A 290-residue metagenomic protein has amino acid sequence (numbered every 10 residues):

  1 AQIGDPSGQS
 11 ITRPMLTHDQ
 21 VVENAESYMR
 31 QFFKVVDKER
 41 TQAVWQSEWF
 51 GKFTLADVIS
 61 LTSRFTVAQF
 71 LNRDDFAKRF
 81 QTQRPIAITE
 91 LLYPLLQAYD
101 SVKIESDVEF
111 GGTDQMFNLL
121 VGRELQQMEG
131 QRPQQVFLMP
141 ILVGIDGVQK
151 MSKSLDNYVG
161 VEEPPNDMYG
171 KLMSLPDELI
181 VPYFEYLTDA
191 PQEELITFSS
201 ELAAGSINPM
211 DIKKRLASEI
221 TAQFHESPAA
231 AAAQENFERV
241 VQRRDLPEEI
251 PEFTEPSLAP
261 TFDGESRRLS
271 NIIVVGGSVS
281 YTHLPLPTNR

Functional and structural regions predicted by a protein language model:
A1-M15: N-terminal, positively charged nucleic-acid-binding surface of large information/translation enzymes
I3, F110-G111, G147, L155: Short glycine-rich loop/turn motifs that provide flexible caps or phosphate-binding loops at active sites
I3, F76, F80, M151 (+1 more regions): Short clusters of hydrophobic/aromatic residues that line enzyme substrate/ligand-binding pockets
G4-G8, F53-I59, G147-M151: Short acidic, glycine/serine/threonine-rich loops at helix termini
R13-M139, V143: Divalent-metal (Mg2+/Mn2+/Ca2+)-assisted nucleotide/phosphate chemistry catalytic cores
L125-Y281, R290: Conserved nucleotide- and phosphate/pyrophosphate-binding catalytic cores in adenylate/nucleotidyl-handling enzymes
P285-P287: Hydrophobic heptad-repeat coiled-coil signature
